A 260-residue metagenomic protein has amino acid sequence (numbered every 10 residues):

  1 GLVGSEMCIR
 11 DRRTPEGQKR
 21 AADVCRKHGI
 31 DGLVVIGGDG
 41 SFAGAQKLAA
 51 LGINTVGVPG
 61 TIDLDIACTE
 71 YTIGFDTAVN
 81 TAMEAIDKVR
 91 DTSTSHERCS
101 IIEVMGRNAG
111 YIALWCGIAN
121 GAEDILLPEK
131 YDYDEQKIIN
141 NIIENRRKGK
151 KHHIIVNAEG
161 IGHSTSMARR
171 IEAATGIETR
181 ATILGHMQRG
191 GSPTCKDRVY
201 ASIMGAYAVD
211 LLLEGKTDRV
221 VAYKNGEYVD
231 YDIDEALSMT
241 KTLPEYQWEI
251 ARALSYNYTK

Functional and structural regions predicted by a protein language model:
G1-I9: Single conserved hydrophobic/aromatic residue that forms the stacking wall/gate of nucleotide- or nucleobase-binding
I9-R10, G38-S41, I53, V58-L64 (+5 more regions): Short, ordered loop/turn segments at secondary-structure junctions
R10-S100, R107, N120, Y258: Active-site histidine-anchored catalytic micro-motif
V35-G37, K47, F75-E178, T182: Accessory alpha-helical/coil subdomains and C-terminal extensions that flank or cap enzyme catalytic cores
R90, I142, A208-K216: Short, hydrophobic alpha-helical segments
E172, I177, M187-S202, V209-L213: Catalytic, metal-anchored helix/loop core of enzyme active sites in primary metabolism
R219-K260: Phosphate-binding loop/pocket of nucleotide- and phosphate-handling active sites
